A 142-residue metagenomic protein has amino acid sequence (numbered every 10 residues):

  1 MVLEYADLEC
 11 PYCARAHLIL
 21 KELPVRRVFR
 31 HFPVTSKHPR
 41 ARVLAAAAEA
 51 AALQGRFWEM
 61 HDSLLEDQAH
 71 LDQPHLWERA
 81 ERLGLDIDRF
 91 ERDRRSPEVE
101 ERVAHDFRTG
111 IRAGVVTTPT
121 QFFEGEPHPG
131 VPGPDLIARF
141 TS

Functional and structural regions predicted by a protein language model:
L3-R82, D86, E91: Structural alpha/beta surface segment adjacent to cysteine/selenocysteine redox centers across thiol/disulfide enzymes
E4-A6, Y12, H17-E22, E78-S142: C-terminal cap of thioredoxin/glutaredoxin-like
